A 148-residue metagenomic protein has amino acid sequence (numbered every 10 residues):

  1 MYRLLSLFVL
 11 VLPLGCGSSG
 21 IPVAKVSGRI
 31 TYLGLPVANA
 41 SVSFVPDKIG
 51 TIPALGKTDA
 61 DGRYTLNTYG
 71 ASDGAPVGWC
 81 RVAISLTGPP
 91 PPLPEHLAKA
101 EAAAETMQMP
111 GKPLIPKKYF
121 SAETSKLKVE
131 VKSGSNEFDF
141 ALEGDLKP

Functional and structural regions predicted by a protein language model:
M1-L14: Sec-dependent bacterial lipoprotein signal peptides
C16-P148: Beta-strand-dominated extracellular/periplasmic modules and repeats in secreted or surface-exposed proteins
